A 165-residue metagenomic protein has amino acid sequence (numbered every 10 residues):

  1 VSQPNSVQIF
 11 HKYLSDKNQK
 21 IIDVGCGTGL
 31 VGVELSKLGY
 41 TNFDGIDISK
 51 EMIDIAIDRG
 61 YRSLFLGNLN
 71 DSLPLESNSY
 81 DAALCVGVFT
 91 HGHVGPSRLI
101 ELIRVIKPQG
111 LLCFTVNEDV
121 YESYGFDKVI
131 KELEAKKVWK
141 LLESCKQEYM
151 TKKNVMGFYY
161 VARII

Functional and structural regions predicted by a protein language model:
V1-Q19: Conserved alpha-helix/loop element of class I SAM-dependent methyltransferases that forms part of the SAM/SAH-binding
I22-S72: Class I SAM-dependent methyltransferase SAM/SAH-binding core
D71-A83: A short acidic, Gly/Pro-enriched loop at the edge of an enzyme's catalytic core that lines a small-molecule cofactor
C85-F89, T115: Residues lining the SAM
P96-P108: A short glycine-rich, Lys/Arg-flanked "PGG" loop and its adjoining helix->strand segment in the class I
Q109-N117: Conserved beta-strand signature within the Rossmann-like core of class I S-adenosyl-L-methionine
Y124-C145: Conserved Class I S-adenosyl-L-methionine
M150-I165: Core SAM-dependent methyltransferase catalytic element
